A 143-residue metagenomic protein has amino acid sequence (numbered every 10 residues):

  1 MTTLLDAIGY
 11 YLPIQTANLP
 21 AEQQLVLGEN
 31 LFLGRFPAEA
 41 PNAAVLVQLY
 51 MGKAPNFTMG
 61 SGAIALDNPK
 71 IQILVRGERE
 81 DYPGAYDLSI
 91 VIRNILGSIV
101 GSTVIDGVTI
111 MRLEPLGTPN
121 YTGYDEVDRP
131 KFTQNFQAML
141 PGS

Functional and structural regions predicted by a protein language model:
M1-A63, I99: Small/polar-rich, solvent-exposed N-terminal microdomains that initiate assembly or binding
A44-V45, I71, L113, Q134: A broad, low-specificity signal marking well-ordered, structured residues that form hydrophobic/aromatic
Q48, I64-D67, I110-L113: Divalent metal-cofactor coordination and adjacent catalytic microenvironments
A54-N56, R79-E80, G142-S143: Short, cysteine-centered beta-strand-loop-beta hairpins and adjacent loop/turn segments enriched in charged/polar
M59-I64, R79, P83, V127: Residues at secondary-structure transition points
A65-R79, I92, P130-L140: Oligomerization/assembly interface segments of phage tail-like spikes and tubes
E78-I99: Extracellular/virion structural assembly segments
N94-S143: Acidic-leaning, charged glycine-interspersed low-complexity segments
